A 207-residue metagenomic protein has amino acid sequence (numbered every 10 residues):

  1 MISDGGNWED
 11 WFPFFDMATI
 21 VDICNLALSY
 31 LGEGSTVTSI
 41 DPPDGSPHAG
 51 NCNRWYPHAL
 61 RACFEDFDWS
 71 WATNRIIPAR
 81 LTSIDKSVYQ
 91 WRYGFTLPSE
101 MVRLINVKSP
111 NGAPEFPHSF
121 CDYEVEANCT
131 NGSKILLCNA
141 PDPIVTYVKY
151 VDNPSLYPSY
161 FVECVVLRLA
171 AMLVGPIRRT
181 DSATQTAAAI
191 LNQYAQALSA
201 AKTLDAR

Functional and structural regions predicted by a protein language model:
M1-F14: Viral virion structural and adsorption modules
S3-D4, G32, P43, R92 (+2 more regions): Intrinsically disordered, low-complexity segments enriched in small/polar residues
W8-E9, S35, L97, E115 (+2 more regions): Polar low-complexity intrinsically disordered regions enriched in Ser/Thr and small residues
F14-A18, D22-I23, L28, A113-R207: Internal mixed-charge
V21-N25, S29-D44: Primarily short, surface-exposed interaction patches in extracytoplasmic proteins
S39-G45, W71-I77, D181-A187: Short, glycine/acidic-rich hinge or "gate" loops at secondary-structure transitions that mediate conformational
H48-A49, I190: Charged, alpha-helix-forming regions
G50-N128, Y157-L173, I177: Divalent metal-cofactor coordination and adjacent catalytic microenvironments
